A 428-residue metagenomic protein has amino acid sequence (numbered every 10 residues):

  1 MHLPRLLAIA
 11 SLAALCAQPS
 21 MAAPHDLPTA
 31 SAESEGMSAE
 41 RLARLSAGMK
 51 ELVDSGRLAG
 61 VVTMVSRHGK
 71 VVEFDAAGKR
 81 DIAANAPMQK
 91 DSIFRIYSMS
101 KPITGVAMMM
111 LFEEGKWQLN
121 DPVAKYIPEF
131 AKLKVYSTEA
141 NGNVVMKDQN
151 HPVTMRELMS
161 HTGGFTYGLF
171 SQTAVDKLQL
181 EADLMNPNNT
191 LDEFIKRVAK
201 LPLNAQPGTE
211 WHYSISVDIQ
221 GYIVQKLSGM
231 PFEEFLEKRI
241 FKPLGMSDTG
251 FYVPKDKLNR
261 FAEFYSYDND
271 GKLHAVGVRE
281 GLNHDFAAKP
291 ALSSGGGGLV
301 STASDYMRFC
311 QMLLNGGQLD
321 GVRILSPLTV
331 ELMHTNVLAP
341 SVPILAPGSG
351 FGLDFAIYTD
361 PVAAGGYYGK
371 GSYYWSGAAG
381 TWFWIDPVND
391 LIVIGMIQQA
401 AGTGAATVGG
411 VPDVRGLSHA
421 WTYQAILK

Functional and structural regions predicted by a protein language model:
L3-M21: Gram-negative bacterial Sec-dependent N-terminal signal peptides
H25-I96, K116-Q118, K132-E139, V144 (+1 more regions): Short, conserved catalytic-motif segment at the N-terminal edge
H25-P28, D81, K132-K370: Short, surface-exposed loop or secondary-structure junction motifs that flank catalytic or metal-binding residues
S38, K101, T302: Short, conserved phosphate/pyrophosphate- and ester-handling motifs at nucleotide-, phospho-/glycolipid
A43-K50, T63, G69-F74, F94-I127 (+3 more regions): Active-site SXXK
V62-M64, E73-F74, R95, E157-S160 (+6 more regions): Structural recognition of the beta-strand scaffold that forms the well-ordered cores of secreted hydrolase catalytic
A77-G78, R279, I397-Q398: Residue-level structural signal for beta-strand termini and adjacent loop
W375-K428: Structured C-terminal helix/loop/strand segments within mature extracytoplasmic catalytic/sensor domains
